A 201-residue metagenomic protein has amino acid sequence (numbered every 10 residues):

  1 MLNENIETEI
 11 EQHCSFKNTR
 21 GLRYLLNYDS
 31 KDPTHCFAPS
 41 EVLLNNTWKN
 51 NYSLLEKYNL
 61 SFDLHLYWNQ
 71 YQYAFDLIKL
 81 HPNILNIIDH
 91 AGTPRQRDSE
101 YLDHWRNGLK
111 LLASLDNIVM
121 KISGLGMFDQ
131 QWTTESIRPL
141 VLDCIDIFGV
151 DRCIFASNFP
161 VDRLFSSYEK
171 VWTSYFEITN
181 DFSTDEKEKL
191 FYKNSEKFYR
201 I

Functional and structural regions predicted by a protein language model:
M1-N69, K121-G126: Active-site gating/metal-coordination segments in enzymes
I6-C14, P33-T34, S40-L44, W68-P82 (+3 more regions): Distinct, well-ordered alpha-helical segments
H13, L22, L55, H90 (+4 more regions): Conserved, mostly hydrophobic/aromatic
F16-R20, E56-F62, P82-L85, S114-I118 (+1 more regions): Short, well-ordered coil/turn segments that N-cap beta-strands
Y52-N86, A91-T93: Hydrophobic, aromatic-enriched interface-forming segments
L85-S99, V119-D129: Active-site core of metal-dependent hydrolases
D103-F165: Active-site-adjacent C-terminal substructures of enzyme catalytic domains
L142-D143, I147-I154, R163-I201: Mid-to-C-terminal alpha-helical segments outside catalytic/metal-binding sites
